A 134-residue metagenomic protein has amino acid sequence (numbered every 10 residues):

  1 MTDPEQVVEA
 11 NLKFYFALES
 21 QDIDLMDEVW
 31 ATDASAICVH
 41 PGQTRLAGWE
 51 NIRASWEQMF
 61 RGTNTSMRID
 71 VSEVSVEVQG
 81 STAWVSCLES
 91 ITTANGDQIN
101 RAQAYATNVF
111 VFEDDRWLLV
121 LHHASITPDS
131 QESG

Functional and structural regions predicted by a protein language model:
M1-L25, S35-G134: A beta-strand edge to alpha-helix "cap/lid" segment located at domain peripheries
V29-W30: Conserved catalytic core of Hanks-type protein kinase domains
